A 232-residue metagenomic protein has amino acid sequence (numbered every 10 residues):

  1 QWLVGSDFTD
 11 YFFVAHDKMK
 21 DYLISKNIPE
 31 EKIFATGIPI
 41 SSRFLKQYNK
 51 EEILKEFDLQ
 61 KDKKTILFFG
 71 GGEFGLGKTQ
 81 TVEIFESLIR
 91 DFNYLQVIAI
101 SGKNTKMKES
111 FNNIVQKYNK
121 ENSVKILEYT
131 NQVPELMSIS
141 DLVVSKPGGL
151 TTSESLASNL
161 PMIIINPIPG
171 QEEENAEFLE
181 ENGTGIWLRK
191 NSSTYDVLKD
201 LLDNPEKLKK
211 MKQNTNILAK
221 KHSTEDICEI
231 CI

Functional and structural regions predicted by a protein language model:
Q1-F8: Nucleotide-sugar donor phosphate/pyrophosphate-binding loop at the beta->alpha transition of glycosyltransferases
F8-E73: A nucleotide-sugar donor-handling region in carbohydrate enzymes
K50-E52, L59-I139: Donor-nucleotide binding loops and adjacent catalytic segments primarily of GT-B fold Leloir glycosyltransferases
L127-E128, G185-N191: Short acidic-hydrophobic, aromatic-tinged amphipathic segments that line or gate anion-handling sites
Q132-E174: A donor-sugar binding/catalytic signature common to diverse glycosyltransferases and related nucleotide-sugar
E181, K190-K207: C-terminal "capping" alpha-helix adjacent to the active site of nucleotide-linked donor transferases in cell-envelope
K207-K221: A short, well-ordered alpha-helix in the C-terminal region of glycosyltransferases
K221-I232: C-terminal alpha-helical cap of glycosyltransferases
